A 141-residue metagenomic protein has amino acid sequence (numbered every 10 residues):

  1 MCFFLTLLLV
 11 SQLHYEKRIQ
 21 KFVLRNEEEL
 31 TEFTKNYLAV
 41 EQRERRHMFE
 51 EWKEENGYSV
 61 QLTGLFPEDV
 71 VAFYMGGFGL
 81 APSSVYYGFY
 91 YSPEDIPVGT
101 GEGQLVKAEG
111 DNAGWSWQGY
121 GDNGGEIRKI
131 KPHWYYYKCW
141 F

Functional and structural regions predicted by a protein language model:
F4-V70: N-terminal export/targeting and maturation segments
E51-I127, K131-P132, Y137-F141: Short, solvent-exposed recognition patches
